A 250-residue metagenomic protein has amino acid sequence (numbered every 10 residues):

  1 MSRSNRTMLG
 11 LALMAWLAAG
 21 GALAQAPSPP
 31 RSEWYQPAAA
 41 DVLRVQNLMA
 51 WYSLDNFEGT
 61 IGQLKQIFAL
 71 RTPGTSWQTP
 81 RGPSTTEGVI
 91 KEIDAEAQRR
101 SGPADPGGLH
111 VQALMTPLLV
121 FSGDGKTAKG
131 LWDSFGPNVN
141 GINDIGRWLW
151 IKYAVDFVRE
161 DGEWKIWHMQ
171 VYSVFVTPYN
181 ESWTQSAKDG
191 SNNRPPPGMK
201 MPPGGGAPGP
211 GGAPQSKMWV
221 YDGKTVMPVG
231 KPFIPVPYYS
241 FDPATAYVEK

Functional and structural regions predicted by a protein language model:
M1-G10: Bacterial N-terminal signal peptides that target proteins for export
G10-G20: Bacterial N-terminal signal peptides
Q25-L54, E58, G62, Q66 (+1 more regions): Short, low-complexity N-terminal intrinsically disordered segments enriched in polar/charged residues
I61-G136: A solvent-exposed, acidic/Ser-Thr-rich amphipathic alpha-helical stretch
Q112-L114, R147-Y153: Short, surface-exposed coil-to-beta transition loops
T127-K129, W150-W183: Short beta-strand edge/turn micro-motifs at domain boundaries
P137-R147, V176-P178: Short, cysteine-centered beta-strand-loop-beta hairpins and adjacent loop/turn segments enriched in charged/polar
S186-K250: A hydrophobic membrane-anchoring alpha-helix module
